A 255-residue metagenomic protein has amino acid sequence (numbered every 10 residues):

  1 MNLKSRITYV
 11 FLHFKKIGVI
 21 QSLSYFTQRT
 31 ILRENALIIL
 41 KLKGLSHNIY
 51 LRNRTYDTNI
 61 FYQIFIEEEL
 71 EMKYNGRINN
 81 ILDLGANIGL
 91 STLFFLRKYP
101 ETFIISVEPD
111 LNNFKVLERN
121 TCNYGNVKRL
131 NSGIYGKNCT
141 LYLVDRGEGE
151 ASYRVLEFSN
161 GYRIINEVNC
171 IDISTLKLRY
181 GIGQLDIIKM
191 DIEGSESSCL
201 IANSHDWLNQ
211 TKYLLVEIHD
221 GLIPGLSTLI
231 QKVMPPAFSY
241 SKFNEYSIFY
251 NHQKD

Functional and structural regions predicted by a protein language model:
M1-D255: Phosphate/nucleotide-binding beta-alpha loop and adjacent structural elements of enzyme active sites
